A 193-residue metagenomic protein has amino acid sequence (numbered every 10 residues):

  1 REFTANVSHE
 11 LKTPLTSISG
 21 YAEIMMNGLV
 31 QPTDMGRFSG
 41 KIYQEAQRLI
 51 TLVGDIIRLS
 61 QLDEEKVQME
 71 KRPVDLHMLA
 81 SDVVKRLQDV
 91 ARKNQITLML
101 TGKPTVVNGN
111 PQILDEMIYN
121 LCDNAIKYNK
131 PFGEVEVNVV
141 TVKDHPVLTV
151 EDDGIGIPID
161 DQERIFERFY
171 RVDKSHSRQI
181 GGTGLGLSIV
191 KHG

Functional and structural regions predicted by a protein language model:
M26-T33: Short acidic helix/loop segment immediately C-terminal to the autophosphorylated histidine in two-component histidine
Q44-I50: Short alpha-helical segment of the dimerization/phosphotransfer core of two-component systems
E64-M69, G102, V106-Q112: Conserved micro-motifs of the catalytic ATP-binding
E70-Q88, V139: A conserved beta-strand-to-alpha-helix junction within the catalytic ATP-binding
V90-L100: Short conserved segments within the C-terminal catalytic ATPase subdomain
A125-I126: Short helix-loop "hinge" at the ATP-lid/N-box region of the Bergerat-fold HATPase_c
F132-D144: Short beta-strand/loop element within the Bergerat-fold HATPase_c
I157-R171: Short conserved segment of the HATPase_c
